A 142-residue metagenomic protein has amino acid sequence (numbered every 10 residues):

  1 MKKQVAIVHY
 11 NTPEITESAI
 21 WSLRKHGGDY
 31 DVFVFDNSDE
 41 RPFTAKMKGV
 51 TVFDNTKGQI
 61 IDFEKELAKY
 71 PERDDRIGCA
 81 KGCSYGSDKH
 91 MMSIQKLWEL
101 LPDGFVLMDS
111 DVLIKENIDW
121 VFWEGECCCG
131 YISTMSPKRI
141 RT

Functional and structural regions predicted by a protein language model:
M1-W21: N-proximal low-complexity "stem/linker" segments adjacent to membrane-targeting elements
V5-I7, V34, L107: Structural beta-sheet core signal
T16, H90-I94, I114-E116: Amphipathic coiled-coil/heptad-repeat helices and related helical stalk/stem segments that mediate oligomerization
W21-Y30: Short, acidic, metal-binding catalytic loop of nucleotide-sugar glycosyltransferases
D36-S38: Acidic ATP/Mg2+-coordinating residue in the GHKL
F43-L100: Active-site-proximal specificity loops/subdomain of glycosyltransferases
G78, P102-L113: Short beta-strand-to-loop acidic/aromatic patch adjacent to the donor-nucleotide binding site
C83-S84, I114-T142: Conserved catalytic core of nucleotide-sugar-dependent glycosyltransferases
